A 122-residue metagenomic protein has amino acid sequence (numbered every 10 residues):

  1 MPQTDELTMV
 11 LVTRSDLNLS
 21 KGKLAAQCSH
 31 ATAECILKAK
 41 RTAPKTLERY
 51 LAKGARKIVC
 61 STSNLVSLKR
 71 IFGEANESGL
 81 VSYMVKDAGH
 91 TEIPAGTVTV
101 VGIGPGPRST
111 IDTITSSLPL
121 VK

Functional and structural regions predicted by a protein language model:
T4-T42: Glycine- and Gly-Pro-enriched alpha-helical subdomains that act as flexible, kink-prone "lid/hinge" or packing modules
V10-V12, K53-S63, N76-K122: Short basic, glycine-rich beta-strand/loop surfaces that mediate nucleic-acid
K23, Q27, S63-V66, S109: Conserved active-site and cofactor/substrate-binding residues in soluble primary-metabolism enzymes
S29, E34-K57, S61-L65: Compact, glycine-rich, soluble single-domain proteins
V66-A75: Short amphipathic alpha-helices within nucleic acid-binding modules
